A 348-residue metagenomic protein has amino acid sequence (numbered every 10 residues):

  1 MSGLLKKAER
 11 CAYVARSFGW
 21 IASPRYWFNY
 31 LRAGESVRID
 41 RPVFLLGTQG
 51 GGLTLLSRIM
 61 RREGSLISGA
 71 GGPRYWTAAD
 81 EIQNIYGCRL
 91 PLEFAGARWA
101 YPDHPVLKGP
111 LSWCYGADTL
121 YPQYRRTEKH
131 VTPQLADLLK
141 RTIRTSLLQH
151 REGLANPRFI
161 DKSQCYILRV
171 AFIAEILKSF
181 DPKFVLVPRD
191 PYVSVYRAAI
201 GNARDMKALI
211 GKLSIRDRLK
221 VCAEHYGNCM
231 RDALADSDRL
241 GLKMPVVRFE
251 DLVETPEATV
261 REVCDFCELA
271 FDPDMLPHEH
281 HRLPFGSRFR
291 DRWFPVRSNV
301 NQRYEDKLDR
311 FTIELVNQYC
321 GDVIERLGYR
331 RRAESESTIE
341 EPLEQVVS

Functional and structural regions predicted by a protein language model:
M1-V43, A199-L209, I215, M230-D238 (+1 more regions): PAPS-dependent sulfotransferases, especially Golgi type II membrane carbohydrate sulfotransferases
Y26, P91-F94, R98-T119, V170-I173 (+4 more regions): Anion-recognition interface
F44, L55, K183, R248 (+3 more regions): Amphipathic alpha-helical recognition patches that constitute DNA-binding helices
T48: P-loop (Walker A) phosphate-binding loop of NTP-binding proteins
G52-L53, V263: Conserved G/P- and acidic residue-centered "switch" motifs that form tight phosphate/ATP-binding loops in soluble
T54-I67: A conserved segment at the C-terminal end of the G1
L66-K162, Y166, I176, D205-I210 (+1 more regions): PAPS-dependent sulfation machinery
L147-D274, S287-F294, S298: PAPS-dependent sulfotransferase catalytic domain
